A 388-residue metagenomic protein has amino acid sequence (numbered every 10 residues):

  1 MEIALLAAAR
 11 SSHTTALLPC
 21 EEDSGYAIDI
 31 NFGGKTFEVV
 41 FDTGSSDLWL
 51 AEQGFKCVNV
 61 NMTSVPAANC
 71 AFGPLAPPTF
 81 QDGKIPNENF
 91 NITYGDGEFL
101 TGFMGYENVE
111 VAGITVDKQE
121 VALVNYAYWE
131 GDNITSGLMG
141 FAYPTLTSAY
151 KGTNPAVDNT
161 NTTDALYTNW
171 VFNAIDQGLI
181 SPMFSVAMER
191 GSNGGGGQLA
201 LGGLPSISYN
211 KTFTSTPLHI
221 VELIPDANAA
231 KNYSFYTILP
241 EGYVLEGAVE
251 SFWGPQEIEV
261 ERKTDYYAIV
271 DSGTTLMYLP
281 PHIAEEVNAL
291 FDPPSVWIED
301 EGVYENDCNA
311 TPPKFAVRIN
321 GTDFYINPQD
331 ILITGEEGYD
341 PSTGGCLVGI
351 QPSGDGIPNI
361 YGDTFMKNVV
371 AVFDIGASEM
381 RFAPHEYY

Functional and structural regions predicted by a protein language model:
M1-E21, D117-E259, L347-I350: Aspartyl protease catalytic domain
M1-G25, N61-S64, C70, R381-Y388: Eukaryotic N-terminal targeting leaders
E21-I134, P312-K314, G321: Signature of the N-terminal lobe/flap region of pepsin-like aspartyl proteases
I30-G34, E38-F41, L48-L50, L138-M139 (+4 more regions): Short hydrophobic beta-strand that contains or immediately precedes a catalytic carboxylate
T43, L50-G54, N59-T63, D132-I134 (+5 more regions): Short, solvent-exposed loop/turn and secondary-structure capping segments
G44, Q198-I207, F213-P217, V221 (+2 more regions): Extracytoplasmic, non-cytosolic globular domains
F55-I85, D158, T216-V221, E285-E301: Cytochrome P450 catalytic domain signature, combining two hallmark sequence patches
Y126, A316-Y388: Aspartic protease catalytic domain
